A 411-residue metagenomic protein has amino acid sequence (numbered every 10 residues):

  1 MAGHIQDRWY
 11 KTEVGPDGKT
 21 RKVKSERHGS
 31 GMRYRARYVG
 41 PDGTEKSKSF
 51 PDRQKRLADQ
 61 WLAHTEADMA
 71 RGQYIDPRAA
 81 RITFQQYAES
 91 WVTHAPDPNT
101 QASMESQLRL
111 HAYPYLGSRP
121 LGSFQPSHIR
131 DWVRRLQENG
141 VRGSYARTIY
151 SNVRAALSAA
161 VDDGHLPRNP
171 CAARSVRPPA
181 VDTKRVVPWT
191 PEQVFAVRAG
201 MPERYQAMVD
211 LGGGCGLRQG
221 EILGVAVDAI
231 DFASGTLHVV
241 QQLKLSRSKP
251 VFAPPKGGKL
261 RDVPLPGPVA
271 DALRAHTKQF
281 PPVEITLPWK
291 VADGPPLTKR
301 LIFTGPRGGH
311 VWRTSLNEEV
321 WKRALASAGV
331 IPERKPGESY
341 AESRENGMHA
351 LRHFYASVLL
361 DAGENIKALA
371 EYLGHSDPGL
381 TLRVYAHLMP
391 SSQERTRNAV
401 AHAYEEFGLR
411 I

Functional and structural regions predicted by a protein language model:
M1, E138, A199, S234 (+9 more regions): C-terminal secondary-structure termini that scaffold catalytic or DNA-interacting sites
M1-Q86, T93, A102, S106 (+12 more regions): Basic/aromatic DNA-contact patch characteristic of tyrosine site-specific recombinases
D42-K48, T65-P77, Q86-N99, R109-R185 (+2 more regions): N-terminal core-binding DNA-recognition domain of tyrosine recombinases/integrases
F84, T100, M104, Q125 (+9 more regions): Hydrophobic (often cysteine-bearing) scaffold residues that line and stabilize catalytic clefts of nucleotide/cofactor
N139, A196-Q206, C215, V263 (+4 more regions): Short, basic (Lys/Arg/His-rich) helix/loop patches that form interaction surfaces in the mid-to-C-terminal regions
G143, R147-S151, D162-V225, A233 (+8 more regions): Basic, Lys/Arg- and aromatic-enriched nucleic-acid-binding interface segment
A229-T236, E345, E364-V384, E394: Short, polar N-cap/turn motifs at the start of nucleic acid-interacting alpha helices
